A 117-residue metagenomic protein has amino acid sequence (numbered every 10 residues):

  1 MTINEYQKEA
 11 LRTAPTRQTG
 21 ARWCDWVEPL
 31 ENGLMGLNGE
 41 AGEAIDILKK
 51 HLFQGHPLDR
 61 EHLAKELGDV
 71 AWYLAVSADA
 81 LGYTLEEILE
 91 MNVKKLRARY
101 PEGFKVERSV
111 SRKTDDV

Functional and structural regions predicted by a protein language model:
M1-V117: Flexible "arm" and connector segments at domain edges
